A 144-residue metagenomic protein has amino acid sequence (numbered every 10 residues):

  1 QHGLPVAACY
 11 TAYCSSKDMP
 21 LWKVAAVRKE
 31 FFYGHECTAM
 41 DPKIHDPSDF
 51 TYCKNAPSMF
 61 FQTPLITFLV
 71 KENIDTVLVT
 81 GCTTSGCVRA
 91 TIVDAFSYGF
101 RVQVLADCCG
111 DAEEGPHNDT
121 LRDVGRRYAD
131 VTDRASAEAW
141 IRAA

Functional and structural regions predicted by a protein language model:
H2, K23-A144: Active-site-adjacent betaalpha module
G3-Y13, K17, L105: Short beta-strand segments at enzyme active-site cores
D18-W22: Metal-dependent catalytic neighborhoods of phosphoester/phosphodiester hydrolases
